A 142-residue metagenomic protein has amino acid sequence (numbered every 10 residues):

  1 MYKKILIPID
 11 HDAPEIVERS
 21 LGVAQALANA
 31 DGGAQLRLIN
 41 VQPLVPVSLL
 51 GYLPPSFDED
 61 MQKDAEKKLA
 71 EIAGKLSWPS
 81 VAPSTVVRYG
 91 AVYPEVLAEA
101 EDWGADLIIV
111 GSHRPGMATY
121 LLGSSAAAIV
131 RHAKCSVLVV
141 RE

Functional and structural regions predicted by a protein language model:
Y2-G51: Small/aliphatic-rich secondary-structure junction motif
I9, N40, G111-H113, E142: Short secondary-structure boundary segments
R37-I39, S84-R88, L138: General small-molecule cofactor/ligand-binding pocket signal
P55-K67: A short acidic, glycine-rich active-site loop that binds or catalyzes chemistry on phosphate/adenosine moieties
G74-I108, P115: Structural beta-alpha unit
V110-A128: Glycine-rich, Arg-bearing micro-motifs that act as flexible, cationic patches
H132-E142: Short, flexible loop segments at boundaries between secondary-structure elements
